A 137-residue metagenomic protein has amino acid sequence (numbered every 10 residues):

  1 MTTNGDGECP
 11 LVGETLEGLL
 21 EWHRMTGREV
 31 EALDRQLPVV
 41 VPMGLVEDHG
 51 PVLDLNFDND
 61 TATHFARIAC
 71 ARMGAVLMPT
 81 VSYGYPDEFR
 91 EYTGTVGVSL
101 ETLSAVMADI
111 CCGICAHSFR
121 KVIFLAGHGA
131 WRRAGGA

Functional and structural regions predicted by a protein language model:
T2-D54: Active-site and ligand/interface coordination hotspots across diverse enzymes and nucleic-acid-associated assemblies
G5, C9-G13, G18-H23, Y83-A137: Active-site histidine-anchored catalytic micro-motif
V30-D34, C70, C115: Solvent-exposed alpha-helices and their adjacent loops that cap or buttress functional pockets in soluble metabolic
L37, G74-A75: A generic structural signal for alpha->beta connector loops
V40, L77, H128-G129: Buried hydrophobic positions in well-ordered alpha/beta secondary-structure cores of metabolic enzymes
V52-N59, R90-G94: Glycine-rich loop at the start of a catalytic domain that most often binds anionic cofactors/ligands
D58-C70: Short catalytic helix/loop segments, enriched in acidic residues and glycine and frequently bearing histidine
A75, P79-G84: Short glycine-enriched loops at secondary-structure junctions
